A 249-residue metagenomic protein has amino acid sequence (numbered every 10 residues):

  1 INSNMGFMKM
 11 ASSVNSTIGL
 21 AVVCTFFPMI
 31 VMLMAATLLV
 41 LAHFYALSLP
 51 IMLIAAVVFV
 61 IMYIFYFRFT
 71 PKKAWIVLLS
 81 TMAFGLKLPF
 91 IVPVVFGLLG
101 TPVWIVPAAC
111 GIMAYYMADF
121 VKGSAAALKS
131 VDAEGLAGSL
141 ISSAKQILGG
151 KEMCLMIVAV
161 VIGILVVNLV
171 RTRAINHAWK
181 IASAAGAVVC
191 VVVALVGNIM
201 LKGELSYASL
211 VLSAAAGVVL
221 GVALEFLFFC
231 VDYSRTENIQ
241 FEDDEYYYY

Functional and structural regions predicted by a protein language model:
I1-T37, H43-F44: Hydrophobic transmembrane alpha-helices
S3, T25, M29, L33 (+5 more regions): Transmembrane alpha-helical segments of multi-pass membrane transport proteins and ion-pumping complexes
F7, T172-I175, F229-T236: Perimembrane helix-loop junctions in membrane proteins
V14, V22, A35-A108: Membrane-interface helix-loop-helix junctions at boundaries between adjacent transmembrane segments
M34-L38, A55-V60, P71-L78, V95-G100 (+3 more regions): A cytosolic-side transmembrane-helix exit/cap motif
H43-Y45, Y116-A118, D232, T236: A short hydrophobic/aromatic micro-motif that marks alpha-helical segments and, especially, helix-coil
F84, V92-E204, L210, A214: Generic multipass alpha-helical transmembrane bundles of integral membrane proteins
A185, V231-Y249: Short, highly charged, low-complexity non-transmembrane loops/tails of multi-pass membrane proteins
